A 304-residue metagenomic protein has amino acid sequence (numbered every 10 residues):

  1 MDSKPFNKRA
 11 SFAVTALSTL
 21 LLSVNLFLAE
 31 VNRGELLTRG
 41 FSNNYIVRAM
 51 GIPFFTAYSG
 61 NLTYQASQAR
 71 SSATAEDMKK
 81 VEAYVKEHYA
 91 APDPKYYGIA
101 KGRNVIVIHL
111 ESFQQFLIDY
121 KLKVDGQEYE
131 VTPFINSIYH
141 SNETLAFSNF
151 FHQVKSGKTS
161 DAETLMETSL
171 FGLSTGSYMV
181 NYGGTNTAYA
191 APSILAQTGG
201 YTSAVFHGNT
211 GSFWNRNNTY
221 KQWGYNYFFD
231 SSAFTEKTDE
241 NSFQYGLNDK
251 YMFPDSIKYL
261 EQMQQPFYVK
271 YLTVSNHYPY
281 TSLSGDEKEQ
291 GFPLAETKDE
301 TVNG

Functional and structural regions predicted by a protein language model:
M1-R103, D119-H140, A146-F147, T185-Y189: N-terminal secretory/membrane-targeting segments
A83-G304: Solvent-exposed soluble domains appended to multi-pass membrane proteins
